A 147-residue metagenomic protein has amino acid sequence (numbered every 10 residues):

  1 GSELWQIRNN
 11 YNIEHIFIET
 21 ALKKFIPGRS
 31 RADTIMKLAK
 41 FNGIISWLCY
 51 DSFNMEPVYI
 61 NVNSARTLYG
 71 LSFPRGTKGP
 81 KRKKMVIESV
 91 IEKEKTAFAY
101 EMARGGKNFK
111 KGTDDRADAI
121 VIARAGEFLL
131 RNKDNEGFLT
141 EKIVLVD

Functional and structural regions predicted by a protein language model:
G1-D147: Phosphate- and other anionic-substrate recognition elements at nucleic-acid/protein interfaces
